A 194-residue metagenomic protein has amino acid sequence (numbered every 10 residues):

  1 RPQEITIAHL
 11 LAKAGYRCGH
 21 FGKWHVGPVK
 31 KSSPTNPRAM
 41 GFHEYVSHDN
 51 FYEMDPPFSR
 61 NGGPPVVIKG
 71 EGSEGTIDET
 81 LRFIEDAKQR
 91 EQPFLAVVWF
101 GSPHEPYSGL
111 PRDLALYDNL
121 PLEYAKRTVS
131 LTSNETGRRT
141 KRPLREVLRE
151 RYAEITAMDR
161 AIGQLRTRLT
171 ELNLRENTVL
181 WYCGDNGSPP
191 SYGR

Functional and structural regions predicted by a protein language model:
R1-A8, V26-P28: His/Cys-centered metal/cofactor-coordination and adjacent catalytic loops
K13-A14: Conserved dinucleotide-binding and phosphotransfer motif residues
R17: Residue-level detector of anion-binding/catalytic polar loops
H20: Extracellular polysaccharide-degrading/modifying enzymes targeting complex plant/algal/animal polysaccharides
K30-P34: Metal-dependent catalytic neighborhoods of phosphoester/phosphodiester hydrolases
T35-N36, Y45-R194: Active-site-proximal cap/lid insertion segments
